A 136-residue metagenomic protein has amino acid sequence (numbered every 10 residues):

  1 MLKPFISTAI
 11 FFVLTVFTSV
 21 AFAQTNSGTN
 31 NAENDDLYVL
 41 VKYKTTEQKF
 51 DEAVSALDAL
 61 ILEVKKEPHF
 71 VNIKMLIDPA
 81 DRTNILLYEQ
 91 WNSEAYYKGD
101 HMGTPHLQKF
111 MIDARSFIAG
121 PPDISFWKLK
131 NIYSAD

Functional and structural regions predicted by a protein language model:
M1-I10: Bacterial N-terminal signal peptides that target proteins for export
I6, F22-L37, K74-D81, M111-D136: Glycine-rich beta-strand-turn "strand-cap" elements at beta-sheet edges
Q24, D51-L62, G99, I112 (+1 more regions): Replace "anionic and nucleotidyl ligands
L37-K44, N72-M102, W127: Short, well-ordered beta-strand segments in beta-rich or mixed alpha/beta enzyme and ligand-binding folds
K49-N72, H106: Short amphipathic alpha-helical segments
E67-V71, Q90-S125: An amphipathic, aromatic/His-enriched active-site/gating alpha helix that lines ligand/cofactor pockets
